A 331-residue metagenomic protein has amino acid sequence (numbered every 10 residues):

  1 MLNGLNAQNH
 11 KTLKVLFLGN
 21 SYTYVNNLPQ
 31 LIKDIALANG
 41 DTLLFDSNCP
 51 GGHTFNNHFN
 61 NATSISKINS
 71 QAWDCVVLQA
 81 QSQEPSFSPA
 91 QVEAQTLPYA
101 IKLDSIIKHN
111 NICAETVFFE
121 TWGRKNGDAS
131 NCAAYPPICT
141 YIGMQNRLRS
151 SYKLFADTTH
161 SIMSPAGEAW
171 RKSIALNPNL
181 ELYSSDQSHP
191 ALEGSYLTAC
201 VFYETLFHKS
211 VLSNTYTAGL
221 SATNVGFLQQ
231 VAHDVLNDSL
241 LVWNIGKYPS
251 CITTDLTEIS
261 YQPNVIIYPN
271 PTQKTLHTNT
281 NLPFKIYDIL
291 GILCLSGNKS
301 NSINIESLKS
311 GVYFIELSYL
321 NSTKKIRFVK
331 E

Functional and structural regions predicted by a protein language model:
M1-H10, L256, F314, K325: Bacterial Sec-dependent N-terminal signal peptides
K11, L182, H189, E193 (+1 more regions): Conserved catalytic region of serine esterases and O-acyltransferases that act on ester linkages in lipids
T12-L16, Y22-I101, I106, I112: Conserved SGNH/GDSL esterase-like catalytic core that processes O-acyl groups on lipids and polysaccharides
F17, N27-D34, T63, Q91 (+7 more regions): Extracytoplasmic/secreted proteins, especially bacterial periplasmic and envelope-associated proteins
S21, V25, L31-N39, Q79 (+8 more regions): Structured segments of extracytoplasmic/periplasmic soluble domains in secreted or envelope-associated proteins
D46-P50, F119, A166, E331: Conserved beta-strand termini and adjacent loop/short-helix elements that scaffold enzyme active sites in alpha/beta
K67-S188, L192: Alpha-helical cap/lid subdomain in secreted, periplasmic, or secretory-pathway luminal O-acyl-processing enzymes
T257-E331: C-terminal outer-membrane/trafficking sorting elements
